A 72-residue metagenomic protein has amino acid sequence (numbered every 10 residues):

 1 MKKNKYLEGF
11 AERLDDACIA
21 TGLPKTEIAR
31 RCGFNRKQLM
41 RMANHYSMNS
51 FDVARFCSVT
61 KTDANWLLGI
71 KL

Functional and structural regions predicted by a protein language model:
M1-E27: A short, Lys/Arg-rich alpha-helix, primarily the initiator
I19, R30, S58: Alpha-helical residues within the helix-turn-helix
K25, S50-V53, A64: Helix-turn-helix DNA-binding elements, focusing on the entry/boundary residues of the two helices that contact DNA
T26, K37-M40, N65: Key DNA-contact positions within bacterial/archaeal DNA-binding proteins
G33-M48, I70: Recognition helix of helix-turn-helix/homeodomain-like DNA-binding domains that insert into the DNA major groove
H45-S58: Short, basic-rich loop-to-helix N-cap that marks the start of a DNA-contacting helix
K61-L72: Short C-terminal boundary/hinge segments that cap the last helix of small helical domains
